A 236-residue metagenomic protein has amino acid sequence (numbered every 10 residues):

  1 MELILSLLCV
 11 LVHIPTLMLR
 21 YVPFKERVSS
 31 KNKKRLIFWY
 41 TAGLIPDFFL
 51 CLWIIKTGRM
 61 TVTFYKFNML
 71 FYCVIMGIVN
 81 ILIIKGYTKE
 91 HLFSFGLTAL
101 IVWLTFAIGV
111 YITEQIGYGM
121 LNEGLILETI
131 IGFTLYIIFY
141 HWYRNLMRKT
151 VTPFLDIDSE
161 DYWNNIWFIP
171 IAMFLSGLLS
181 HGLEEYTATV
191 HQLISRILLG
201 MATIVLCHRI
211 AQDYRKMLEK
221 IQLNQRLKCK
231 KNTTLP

Functional and structural regions predicted by a protein language model:
M1, N122-L127, V190-S195: Interfacial loop-to-helix junctions that mark the boundaries of transmembrane helices in multi-pass membrane
M1-I14: Hydrophobic transmembrane alpha-helical segments in integral membrane proteins
P15-I37, L50-I166, I171, G177-E185: Juxtamembrane segments at transmembrane-helix boundaries in multi-pass signal-transduction membrane proteins
Y40-L44, F48-L50: N-terminal, Lys/Arg-enriched amphipathic/low-complexity engagement segments that precede the first folded domain
I130-T134, L193-T203: Small-residue-rich transmembrane alpha-helices that serve as helix-helix interface/gating elements in multipass
H141-F154, G177-V190, G200-N232: Juxtamembrane or sensor-core-proximal signal-transducing alpha helices that couple sensory domains to cytosolic
